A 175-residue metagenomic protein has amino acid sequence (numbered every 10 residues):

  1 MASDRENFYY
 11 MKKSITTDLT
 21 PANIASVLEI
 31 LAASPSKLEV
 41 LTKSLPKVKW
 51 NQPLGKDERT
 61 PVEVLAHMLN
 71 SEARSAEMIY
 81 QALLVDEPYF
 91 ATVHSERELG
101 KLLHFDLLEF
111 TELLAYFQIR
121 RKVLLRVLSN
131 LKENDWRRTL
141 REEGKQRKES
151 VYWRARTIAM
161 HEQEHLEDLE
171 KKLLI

Functional and structural regions predicted by a protein language model:
M1-Y10, S14-T16, N51-E98, L125 (+1 more regions): Short, contiguous alpha-helical
D18-E29, P53, L84-V85, L108 (+3 more regions): Solvent-exposed interaction patches of small proteins and small membrane subunits
N23, I30, K56, T60 (+3 more regions): Alpha-helix N-cap/loop-to-helix boundary motif
N23-L54: Short, contiguous, helix-prone interaction/anchoring segments in small proteins
L28, A32-P35, E58, L65 (+4 more regions): Generic structural concept
I30-S34, E98-R137: Acidic/histidine-rich alpha-helical segments that form the ligand environment of transition-metal centers
P35-P46, A73-Y80, Q118-K132, Q163-E170: Structural signal for well-ordered, non-membrane alpha-helices
